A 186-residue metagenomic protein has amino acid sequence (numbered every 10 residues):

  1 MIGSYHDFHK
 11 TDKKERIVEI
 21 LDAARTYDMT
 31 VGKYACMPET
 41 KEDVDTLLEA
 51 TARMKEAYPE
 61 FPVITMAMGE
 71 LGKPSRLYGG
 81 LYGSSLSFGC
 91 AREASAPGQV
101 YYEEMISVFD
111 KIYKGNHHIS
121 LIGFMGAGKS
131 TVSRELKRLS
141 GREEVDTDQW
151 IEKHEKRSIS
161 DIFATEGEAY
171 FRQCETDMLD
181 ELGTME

Functional and structural regions predicted by a protein language model:
M1-G115: Catalytic alpha/beta core domains of metabolic enzymes, predominantly
L121: Hydrophobic anchor at the beta1->P-loop junction of P-loop NTPases
F124: P-loop (Walker A) phosphate-binding loop of NTP-binding proteins
A127: ATP-binding Walker
S130: Walker A/P-loop
R138-Q149, R157: Post-Walker A helix-loop "phosphate-sensing" segment adjacent to the P-loop in P-loop NTPases
Q149-E186: ATP-dependent small-molecule kinase phosphotransfer cores that center on conserved nucleotide phosphate-binding segments
